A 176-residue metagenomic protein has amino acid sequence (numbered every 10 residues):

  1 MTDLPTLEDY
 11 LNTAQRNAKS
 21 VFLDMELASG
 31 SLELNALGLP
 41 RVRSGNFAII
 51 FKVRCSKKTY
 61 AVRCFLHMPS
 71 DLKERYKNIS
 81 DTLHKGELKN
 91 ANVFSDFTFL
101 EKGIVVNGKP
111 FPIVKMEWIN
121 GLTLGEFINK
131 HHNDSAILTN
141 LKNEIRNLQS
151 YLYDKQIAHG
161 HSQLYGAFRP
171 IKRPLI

Functional and structural regions predicted by a protein language model:
M1-R41, K73-I79: Juxta-kinase regulatory segment immediately upstream of eukaryotic protein kinase catalytic domains
E26-S31, N78, A91, K102-I104 (+1 more regions): Nucleic acid-processing catalytic cores of prokaryotic defense/repair systems
G38-P40, N46-D96: ATP-binding glycine-rich loop module of kinase domains
G38-R41, F99-V106, Y165: Catalytic micro-motifs at enzyme active sites that drive phosphoryl/nucleotidyl and oxygen chemistry
C55, C64-M68, E101, W118-L122 (+1 more regions): Short, flexible loop/turn elements at secondary-structure junctions
V93-L141: Conserved structural core of kinase catalytic domains
N147-I157: Protein kinase catalytic-loop region centered on the HRD/HxD motif
A158-I176: Catalytic activation segment of kinase domains across protein kinase-like and atypical kinase folds
